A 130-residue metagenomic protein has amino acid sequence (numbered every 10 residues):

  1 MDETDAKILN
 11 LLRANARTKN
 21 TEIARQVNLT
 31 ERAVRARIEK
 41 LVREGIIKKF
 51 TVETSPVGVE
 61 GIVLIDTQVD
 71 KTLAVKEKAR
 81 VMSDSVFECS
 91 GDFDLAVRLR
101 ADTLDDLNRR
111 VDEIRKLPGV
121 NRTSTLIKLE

Functional and structural regions predicted by a protein language model:
M1-E130: A compositional/biophysical signature of low hydrophobicity enriched in polar/charged and small residues
